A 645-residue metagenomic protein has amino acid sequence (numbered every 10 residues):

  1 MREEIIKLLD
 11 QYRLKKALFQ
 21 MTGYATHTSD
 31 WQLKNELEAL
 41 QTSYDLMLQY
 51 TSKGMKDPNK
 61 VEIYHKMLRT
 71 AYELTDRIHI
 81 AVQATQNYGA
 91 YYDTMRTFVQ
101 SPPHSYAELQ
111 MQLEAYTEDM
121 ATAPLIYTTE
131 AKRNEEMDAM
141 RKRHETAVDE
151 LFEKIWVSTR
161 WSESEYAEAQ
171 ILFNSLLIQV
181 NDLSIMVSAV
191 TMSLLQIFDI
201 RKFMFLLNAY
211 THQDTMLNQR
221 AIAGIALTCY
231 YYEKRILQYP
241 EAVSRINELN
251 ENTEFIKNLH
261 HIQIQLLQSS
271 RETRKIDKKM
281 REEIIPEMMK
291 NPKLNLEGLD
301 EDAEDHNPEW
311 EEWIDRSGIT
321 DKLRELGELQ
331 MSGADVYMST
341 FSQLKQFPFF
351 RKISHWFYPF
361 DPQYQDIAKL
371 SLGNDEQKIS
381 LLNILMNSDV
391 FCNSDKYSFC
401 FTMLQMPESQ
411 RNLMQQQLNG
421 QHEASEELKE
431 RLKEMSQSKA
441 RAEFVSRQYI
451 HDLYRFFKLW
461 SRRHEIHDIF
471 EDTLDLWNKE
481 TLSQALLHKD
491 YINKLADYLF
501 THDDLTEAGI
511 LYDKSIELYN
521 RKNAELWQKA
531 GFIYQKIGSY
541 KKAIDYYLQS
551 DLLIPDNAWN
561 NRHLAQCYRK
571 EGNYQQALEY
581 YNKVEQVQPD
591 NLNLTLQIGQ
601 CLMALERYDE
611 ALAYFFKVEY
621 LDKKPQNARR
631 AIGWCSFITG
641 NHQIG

Functional and structural regions predicted by a protein language model:
R220, D490, A524-E525, A558-W559 (+3 more regions): Start-of-helix register in tetratricopeptide repeats
Y358-I554: Alpha-solenoid helical-repeat scaffolds
I516-E517, L548-L552, N582-Q586, F616-Y620: Conserved structural position within tetratricopeptide repeats
